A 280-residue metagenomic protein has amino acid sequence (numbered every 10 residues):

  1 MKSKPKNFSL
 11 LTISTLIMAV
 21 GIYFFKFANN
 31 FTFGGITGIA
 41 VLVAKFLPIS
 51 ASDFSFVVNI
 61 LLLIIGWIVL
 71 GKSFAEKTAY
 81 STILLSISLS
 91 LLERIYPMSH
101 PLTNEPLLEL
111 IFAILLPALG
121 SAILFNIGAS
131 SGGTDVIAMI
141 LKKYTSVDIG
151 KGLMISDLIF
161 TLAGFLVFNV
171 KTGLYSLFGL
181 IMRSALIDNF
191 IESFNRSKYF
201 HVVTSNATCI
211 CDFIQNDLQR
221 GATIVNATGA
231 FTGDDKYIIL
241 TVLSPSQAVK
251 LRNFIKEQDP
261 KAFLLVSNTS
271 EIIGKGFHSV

Functional and structural regions predicted by a protein language model:
M1-N206, D217: Core subunits and conserved enzymes of cellular information-processing and envelope-translocation systems across
F46, L119, L153-L158, L162 (+2 more regions): Positively charged, small/polar-rich N-terminal and surface patches that mediate targeting and assembly and bind
